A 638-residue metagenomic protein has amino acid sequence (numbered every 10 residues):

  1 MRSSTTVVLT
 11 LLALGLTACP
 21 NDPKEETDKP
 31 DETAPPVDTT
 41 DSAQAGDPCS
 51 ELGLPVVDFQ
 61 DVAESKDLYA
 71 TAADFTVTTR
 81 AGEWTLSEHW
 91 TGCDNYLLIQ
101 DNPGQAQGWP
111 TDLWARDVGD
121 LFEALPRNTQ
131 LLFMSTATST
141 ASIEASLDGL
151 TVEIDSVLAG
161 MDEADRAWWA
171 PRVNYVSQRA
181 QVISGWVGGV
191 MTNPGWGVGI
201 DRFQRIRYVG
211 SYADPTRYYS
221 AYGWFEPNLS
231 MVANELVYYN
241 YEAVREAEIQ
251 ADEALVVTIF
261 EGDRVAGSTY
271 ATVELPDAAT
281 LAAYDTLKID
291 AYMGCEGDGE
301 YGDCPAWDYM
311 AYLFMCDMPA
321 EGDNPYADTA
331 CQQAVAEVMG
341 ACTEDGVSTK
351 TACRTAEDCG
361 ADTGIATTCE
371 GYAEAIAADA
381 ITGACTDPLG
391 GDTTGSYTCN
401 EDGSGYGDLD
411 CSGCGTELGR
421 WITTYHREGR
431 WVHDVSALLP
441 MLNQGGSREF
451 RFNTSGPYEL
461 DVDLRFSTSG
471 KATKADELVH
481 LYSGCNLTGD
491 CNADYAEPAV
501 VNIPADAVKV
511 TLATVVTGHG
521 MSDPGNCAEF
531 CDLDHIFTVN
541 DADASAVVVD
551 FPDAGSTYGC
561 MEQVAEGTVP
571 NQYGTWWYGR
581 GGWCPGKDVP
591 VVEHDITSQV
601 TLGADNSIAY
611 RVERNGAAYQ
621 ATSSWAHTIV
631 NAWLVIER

Functional and structural regions predicted by a protein language model:
M1-T17: Sec-dependent bacterial lipoprotein signal peptides
L16-G46, T363: Ser/Thr-rich, Pro/Gly/Ala-heavy low-complexity intrinsically disordered linkers and tails of secreted extracellular
P48-C93, W109, L113: N-terminal "domain-start" segment that seeds a small globular fold
T85-L121, P126-A137: Short active-site neighborhood of thiol/selenol oxidoreductases, capturing the structured segment around
G92-L97, P126-L132, W169-R172, P194-G195 (+3 more regions): Loop/turn elements at helix/coil->beta-strand transitions in domains of secreted/extracellular proteins
P103-A106, A137-S142, A180-I183, Q204-I206 (+2 more regions): Solvent-exposed loop/turn segments at secondary-structure junctions within structured extracellular/periplasmic domains
A141-F203: Thioredoxin-like thiol-disulfide oxidoreductase module
M191-V347, T351-A361, T368-R638: Extracellular/secretory-pathway and virion-surface proteins
